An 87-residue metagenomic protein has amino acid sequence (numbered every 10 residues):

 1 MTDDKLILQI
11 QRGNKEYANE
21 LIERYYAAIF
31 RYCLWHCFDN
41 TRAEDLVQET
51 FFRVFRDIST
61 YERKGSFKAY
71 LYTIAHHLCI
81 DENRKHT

Functional and structural regions predicted by a protein language model:
M1-L6: Acidic, Ser/Thr- and Pro/Gly-rich low-complexity regulatory segments
I7-F30: A short, charge-rich alpha-helical start-of-domain segment used by transcription regulators
E16-E20, T41, D45, A69: Short, solvent-exposed positions on alpha-helices
L21, Y70, I74, H86: Alpha-helical DNA-contacting segments of helix-turn-helix folds
I22-N40, D57: Amphipathic, Lys/Arg- and hydrophobic-enriched alpha-helical face
R31, D45-F52, R56, G65-H77: Structural recognition of an alpha-helix C-terminal capping motif at a helix-to-coil junction
S59-E62, H76-T87: Arg/Lys-rich amphipathic alpha helix in sigma70-family domain 2
